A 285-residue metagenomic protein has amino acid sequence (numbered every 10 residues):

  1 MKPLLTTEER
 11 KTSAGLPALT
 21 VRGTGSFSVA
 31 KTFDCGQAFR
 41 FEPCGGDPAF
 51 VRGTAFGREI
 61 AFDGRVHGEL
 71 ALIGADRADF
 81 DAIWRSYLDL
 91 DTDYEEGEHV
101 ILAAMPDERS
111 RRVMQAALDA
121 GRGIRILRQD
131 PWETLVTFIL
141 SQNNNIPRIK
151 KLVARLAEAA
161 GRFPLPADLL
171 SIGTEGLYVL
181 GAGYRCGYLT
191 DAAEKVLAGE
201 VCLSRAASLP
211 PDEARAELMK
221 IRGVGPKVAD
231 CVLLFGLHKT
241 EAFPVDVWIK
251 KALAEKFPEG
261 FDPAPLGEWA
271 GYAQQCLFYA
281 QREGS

Functional and structural regions predicted by a protein language model:
M1-S285: HhH-family (HhH-GPD) DNA N-glycosylase catalytic core used in base-excision repair
